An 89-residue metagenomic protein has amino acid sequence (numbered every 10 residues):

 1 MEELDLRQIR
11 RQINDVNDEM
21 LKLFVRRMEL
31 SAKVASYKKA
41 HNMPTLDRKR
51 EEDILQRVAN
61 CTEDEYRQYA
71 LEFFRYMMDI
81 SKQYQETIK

Functional and structural regions predicted by a protein language model:
M1-K89: Domain-level signature for soluble enzymes in the chorismate/prephenate branch of the shikimate pathway
